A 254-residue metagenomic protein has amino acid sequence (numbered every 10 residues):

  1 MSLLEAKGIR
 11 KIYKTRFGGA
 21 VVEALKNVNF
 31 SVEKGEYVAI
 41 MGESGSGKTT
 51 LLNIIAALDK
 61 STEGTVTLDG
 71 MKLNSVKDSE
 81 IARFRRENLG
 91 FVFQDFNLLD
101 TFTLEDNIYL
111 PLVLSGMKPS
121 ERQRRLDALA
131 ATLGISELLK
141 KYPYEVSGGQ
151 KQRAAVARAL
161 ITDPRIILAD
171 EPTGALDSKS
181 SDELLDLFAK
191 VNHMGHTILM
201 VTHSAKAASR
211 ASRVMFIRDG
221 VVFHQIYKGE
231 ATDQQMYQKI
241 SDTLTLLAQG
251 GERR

Functional and structural regions predicted by a protein language model:
A56: Helix-to-loop junction immediately C-terminal to a conserved catalytic motif
G64-K72: Conserved ABC transporter NBD signature motif
M71-K72, Y109, V113-G116, S120-E137: Conserved ABC ATPase "signature" region
F102-L110: Short coil-to-helix segment of the ABC ATPase nucleotide-binding domain corresponding to the Q-loop/switch region
I135, L139, A159-L160: ABC ATPase C-loop
K141-Y144, I161-T162, M194: Conserved signature/switch motifs of ABC ATPase nucleotide-binding domains
Y142-V146, Q150-Q152: Conserved ABC ATPase signature
I167-D170: Catalytic Walker B motif of ABC-type/P-loop ATPase nucleotide-binding domains
